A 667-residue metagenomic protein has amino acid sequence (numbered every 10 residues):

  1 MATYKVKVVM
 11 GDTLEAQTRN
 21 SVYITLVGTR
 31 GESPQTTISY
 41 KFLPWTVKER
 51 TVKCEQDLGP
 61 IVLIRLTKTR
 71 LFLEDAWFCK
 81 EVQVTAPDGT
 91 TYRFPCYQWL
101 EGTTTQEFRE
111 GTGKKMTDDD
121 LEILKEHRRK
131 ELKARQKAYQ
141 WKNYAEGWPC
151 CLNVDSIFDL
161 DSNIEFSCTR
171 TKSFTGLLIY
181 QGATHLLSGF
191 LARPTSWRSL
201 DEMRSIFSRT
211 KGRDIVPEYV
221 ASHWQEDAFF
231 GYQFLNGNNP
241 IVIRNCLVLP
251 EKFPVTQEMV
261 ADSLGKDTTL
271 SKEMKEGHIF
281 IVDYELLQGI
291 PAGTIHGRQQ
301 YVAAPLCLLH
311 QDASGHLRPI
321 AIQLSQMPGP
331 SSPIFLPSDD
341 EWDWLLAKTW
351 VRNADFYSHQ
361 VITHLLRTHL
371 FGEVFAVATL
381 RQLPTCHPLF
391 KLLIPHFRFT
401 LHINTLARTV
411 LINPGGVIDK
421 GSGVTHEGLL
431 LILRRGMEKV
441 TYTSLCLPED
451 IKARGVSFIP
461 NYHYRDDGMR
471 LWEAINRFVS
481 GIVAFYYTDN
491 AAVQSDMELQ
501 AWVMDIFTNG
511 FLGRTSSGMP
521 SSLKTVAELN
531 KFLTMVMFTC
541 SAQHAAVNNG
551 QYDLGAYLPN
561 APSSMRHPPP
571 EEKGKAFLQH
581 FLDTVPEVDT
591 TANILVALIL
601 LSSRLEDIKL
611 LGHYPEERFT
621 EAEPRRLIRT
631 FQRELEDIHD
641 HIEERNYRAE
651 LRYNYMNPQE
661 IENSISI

Functional and structural regions predicted by a protein language model:
M1-I667: Noncatalytic interaction/regulatory regions of large eukaryotic proteins
